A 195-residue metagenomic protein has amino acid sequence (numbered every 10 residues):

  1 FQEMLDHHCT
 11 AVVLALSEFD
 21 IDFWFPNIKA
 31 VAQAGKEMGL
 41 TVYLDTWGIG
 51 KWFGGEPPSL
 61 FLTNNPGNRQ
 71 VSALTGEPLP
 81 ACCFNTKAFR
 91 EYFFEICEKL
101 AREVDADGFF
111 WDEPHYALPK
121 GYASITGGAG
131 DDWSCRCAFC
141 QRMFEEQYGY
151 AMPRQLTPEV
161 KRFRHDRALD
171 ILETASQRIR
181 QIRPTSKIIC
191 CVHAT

Functional and structural regions predicted by a protein language model:
F1-I21, E103-A106: Catalytic domains of carbohydrate-active enzymes, especially glycoside hydrolases
F1-Q2, I28-A32, C97-A101, L169-Q177: Generic structural signal for well-ordered alpha-helices, preferentially at hydrophobic/aromatic core positions
M4, F93, L100, F109 (+1 more regions): Conserved, mostly hydrophobic/aromatic
C9-T10, K36-V42, D105-D107, R183-I188: Short, well-ordered coil/turn segments that N-cap beta-strands
V13-G54, I171, A175: Aromatic-lined substrate-binding rim segments of carbohydrate-active enzymes
Y43-V104, C140-K161: Active-site-adjacent "subsite" loops/lids of carbohydrate-active enzymes
Y43-W47, F110-E113, E159-T195: Aromatic-lined carbohydrate-recognition surfaces of secreted/lumenal glycan-active proteins
F110-L156, A194-T195: Active-site-proximal loop/short-helix segments that contain or immediately flank catalytic acid/base residue(s)
